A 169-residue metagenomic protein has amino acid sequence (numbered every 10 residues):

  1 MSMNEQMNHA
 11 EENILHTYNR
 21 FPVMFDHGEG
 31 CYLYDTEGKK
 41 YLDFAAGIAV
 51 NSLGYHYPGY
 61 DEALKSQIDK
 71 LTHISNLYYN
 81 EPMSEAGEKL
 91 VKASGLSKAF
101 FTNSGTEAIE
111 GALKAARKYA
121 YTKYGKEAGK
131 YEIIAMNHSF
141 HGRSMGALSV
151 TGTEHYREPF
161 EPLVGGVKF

Functional and structural regions predicted by a protein language model:
M1-E29: Active-site-adjacent loop/helix segments that line or gate small-molecule/cofactor pockets in enzymes
V23-D43: Active-site and channel-lining beta-strand-loop segments that bind or position nucleotide-derived/phosphorylated
M24-D26, V91-S94, G125-A128, P159-L163: Solvent-exposed alpha-helices and their adjacent loops that cap or buttress functional pockets in soluble metabolic
Y34-D35, L53-Y55, S149-V150: Short beta-strand-to-turn element immediately C-terminal to the catalytic PLP-Schiff-base lysine in fold type I
T36, F44, S104-G105, M136-S139 (+1 more regions): Fold-independent oxyanion-binding glycine-rich loops and adjacent beta-strand/coil segments at enzyme active sites
K40-K126, E132: Glycine-rich loop-to-alpha-helix module at the N-terminal edge of alpha/beta enzyme cores
M136-F169: PLP-dependent aminotransferase-class I/II
